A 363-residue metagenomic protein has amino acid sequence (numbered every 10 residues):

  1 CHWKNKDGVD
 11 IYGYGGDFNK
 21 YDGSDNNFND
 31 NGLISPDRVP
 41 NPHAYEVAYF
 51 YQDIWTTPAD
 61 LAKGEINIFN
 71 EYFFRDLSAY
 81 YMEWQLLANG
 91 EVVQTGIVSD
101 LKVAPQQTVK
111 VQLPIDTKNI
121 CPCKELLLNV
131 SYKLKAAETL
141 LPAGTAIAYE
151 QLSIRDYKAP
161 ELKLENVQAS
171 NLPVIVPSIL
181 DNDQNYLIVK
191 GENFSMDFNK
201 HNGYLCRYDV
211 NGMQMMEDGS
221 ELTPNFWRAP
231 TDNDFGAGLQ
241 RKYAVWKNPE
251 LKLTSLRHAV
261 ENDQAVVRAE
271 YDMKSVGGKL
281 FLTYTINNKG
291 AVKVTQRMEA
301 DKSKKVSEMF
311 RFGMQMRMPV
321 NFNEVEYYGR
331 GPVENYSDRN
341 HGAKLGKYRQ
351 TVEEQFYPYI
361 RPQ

Functional and structural regions predicted by a protein language model:
C1-E65, F73-S78, E83-V93: Extended substrate-binding grooves/exosites of carbohydrate-active enzymes
V47, I68, V130, N193 (+1 more regions): Conserved, mostly hydrophobic/aromatic
K63, A79-E83, L127, Y186 (+2 more regions): Exposed beta-strand and adjacent loop surfaces of beta-rich binding modules that mediate intermolecular recognition
N70-F74, A300-K302: Short amphipathic, basic-aromatic surface patches that mediate peripheral association with negatively charged
R75-M82, G96, K304-G313: Short, hydrophobic/aromatic beta-strand segments
Y81, L87-K124, Y132, L140: Intrinsically disordered, low-complexity Pro/Gly/Ser/Thr-rich segments with frequent PxxP/GP/PP motifs and embedded
P114-C123, E138, S153-Q363: Beta-strand/loop-rich accessory regions of lumenal/periplasmic or secreted enzymes, predominantly carbohydrate-active
T139-L152: Edge beta-strands of extracellular beta-sandwich domains
